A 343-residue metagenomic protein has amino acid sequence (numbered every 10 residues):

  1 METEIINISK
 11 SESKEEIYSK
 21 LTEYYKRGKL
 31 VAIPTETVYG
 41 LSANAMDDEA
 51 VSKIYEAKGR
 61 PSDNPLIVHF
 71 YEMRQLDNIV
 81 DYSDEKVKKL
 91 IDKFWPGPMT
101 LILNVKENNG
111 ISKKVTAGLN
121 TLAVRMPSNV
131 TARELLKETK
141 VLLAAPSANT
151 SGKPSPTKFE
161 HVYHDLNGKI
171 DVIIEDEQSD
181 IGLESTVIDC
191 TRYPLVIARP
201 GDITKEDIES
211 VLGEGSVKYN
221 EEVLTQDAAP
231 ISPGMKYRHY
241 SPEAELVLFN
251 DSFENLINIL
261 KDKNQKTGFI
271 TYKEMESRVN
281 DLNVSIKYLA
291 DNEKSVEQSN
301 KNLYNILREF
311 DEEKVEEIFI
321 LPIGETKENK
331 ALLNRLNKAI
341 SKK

Functional and structural regions predicted by a protein language model:
M1-K343: Active-site-adjacent structural elements in enzyme catalytic cores
